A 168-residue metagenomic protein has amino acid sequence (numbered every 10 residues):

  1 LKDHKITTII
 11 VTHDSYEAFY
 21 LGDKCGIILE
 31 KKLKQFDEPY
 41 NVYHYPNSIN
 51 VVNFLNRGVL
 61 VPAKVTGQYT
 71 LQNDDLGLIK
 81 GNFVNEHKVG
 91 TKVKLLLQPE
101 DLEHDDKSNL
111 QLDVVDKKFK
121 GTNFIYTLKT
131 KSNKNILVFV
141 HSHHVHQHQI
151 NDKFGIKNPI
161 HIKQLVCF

Functional and structural regions predicted by a protein language model:
K2, I6-G77: Internal alpha/beta loop-helix hairpins
G58, Q68-F168: Non-catalytic connector elements of ABC transporters
